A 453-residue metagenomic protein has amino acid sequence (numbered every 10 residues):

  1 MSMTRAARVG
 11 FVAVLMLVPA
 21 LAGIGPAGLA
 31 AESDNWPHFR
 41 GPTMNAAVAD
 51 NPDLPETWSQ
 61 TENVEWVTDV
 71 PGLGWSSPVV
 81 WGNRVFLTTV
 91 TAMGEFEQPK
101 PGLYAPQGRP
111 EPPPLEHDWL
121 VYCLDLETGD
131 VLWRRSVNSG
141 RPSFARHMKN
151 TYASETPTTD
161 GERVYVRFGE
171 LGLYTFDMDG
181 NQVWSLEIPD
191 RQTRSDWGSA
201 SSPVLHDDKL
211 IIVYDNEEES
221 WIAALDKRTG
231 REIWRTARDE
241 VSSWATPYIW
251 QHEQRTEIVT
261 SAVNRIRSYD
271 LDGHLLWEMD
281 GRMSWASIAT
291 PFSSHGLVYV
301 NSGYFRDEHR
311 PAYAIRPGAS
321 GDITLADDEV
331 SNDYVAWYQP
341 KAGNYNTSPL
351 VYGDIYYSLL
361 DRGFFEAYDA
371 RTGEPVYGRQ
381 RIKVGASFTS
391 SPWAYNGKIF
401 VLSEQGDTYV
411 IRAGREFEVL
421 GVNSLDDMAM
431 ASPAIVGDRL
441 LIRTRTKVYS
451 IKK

Functional and structural regions predicted by a protein language model:
M1-R8: N-terminal secretory signal peptides that target proteins for export/translocation
G10-G23: Bacterial N-terminal signal peptides
P26-K453: Noncatalytic, solvent-exposed loop/strand surfaces of beta-propeller-type extracellular/periplasmic domains
